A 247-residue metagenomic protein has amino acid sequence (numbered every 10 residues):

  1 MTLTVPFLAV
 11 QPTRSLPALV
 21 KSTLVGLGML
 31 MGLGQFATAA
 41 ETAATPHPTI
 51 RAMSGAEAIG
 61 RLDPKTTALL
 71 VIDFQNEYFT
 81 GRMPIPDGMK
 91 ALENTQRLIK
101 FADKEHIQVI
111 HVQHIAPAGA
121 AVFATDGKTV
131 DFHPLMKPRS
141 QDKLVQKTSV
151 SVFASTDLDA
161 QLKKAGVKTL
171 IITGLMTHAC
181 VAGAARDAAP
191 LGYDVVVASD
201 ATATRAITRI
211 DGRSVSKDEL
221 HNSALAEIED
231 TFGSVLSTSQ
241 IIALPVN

Functional and structural regions predicted by a protein language model:
M1-A18: N-terminal secretory signal peptides that target proteins for export/translocation
K21-G34: Bacterial N-terminal signal peptides
A39-A68, Q96-E105, P117, V122-N247: Active-site-adjacent betaalpha module
I72-D73: N-terminal nucleotide-binding beta1-loop-alpha1 segment
E77-T80: Short acidic, Gly/Ser-rich segments with clustered Asp/Glu that frequently serve as metal-coordination loops in enzyme
M83-A102, H106-Q108: A short alpha/beta connector and helix-capping loop motif
H114: Conserved H-loop
